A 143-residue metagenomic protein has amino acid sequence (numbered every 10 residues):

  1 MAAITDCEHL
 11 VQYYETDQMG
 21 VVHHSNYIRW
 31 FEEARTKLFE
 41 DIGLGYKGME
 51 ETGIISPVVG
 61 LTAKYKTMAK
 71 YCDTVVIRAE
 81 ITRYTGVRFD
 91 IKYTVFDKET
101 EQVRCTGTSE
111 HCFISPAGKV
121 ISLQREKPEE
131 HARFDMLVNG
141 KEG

Functional and structural regions predicted by a protein language model:
M1-L38: Catalytic strand-loop segment that frames the active site of acyl-thioester-processing enzymes
A3-C7, K70-Y71, T82-G143: HotDog/MaoC-like acyl-thioester-processing domains
L10, T62, E110: Short aromatic/hydrophobic contact patches that present stacked aromatics for nucleic-acid/ligand binding
E15, V21-H24, E32, V59-T62 (+5 more regions): Anionic, Ser/Thr-rich low-complexity intrinsically disordered regions
E32-R35, G43-L44, T100, I114: A generic structural signal for secondary-structure junctions that act as hinges or helix/strand caps at the edges
L38-F89: Hydrophobic beta-strand-centered segment that forms part of the acyl-chain substrate-binding groove
